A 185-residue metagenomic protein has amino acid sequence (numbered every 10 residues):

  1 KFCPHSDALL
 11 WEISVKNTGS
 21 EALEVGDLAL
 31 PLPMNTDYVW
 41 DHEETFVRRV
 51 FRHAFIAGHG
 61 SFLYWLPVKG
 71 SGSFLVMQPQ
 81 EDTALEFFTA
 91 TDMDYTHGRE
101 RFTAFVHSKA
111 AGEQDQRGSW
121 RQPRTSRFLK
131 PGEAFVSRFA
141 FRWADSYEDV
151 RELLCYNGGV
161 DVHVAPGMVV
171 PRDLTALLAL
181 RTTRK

Functional and structural regions predicted by a protein language model:
K1-Y95: Polysaccharide-binding surfaces and accessory modules of carbohydrate-active proteins
F2, R124-L129: Beta-strand-rich interaction surfaces with strong enrichment in secreted/lumenal proteins
L9-W11, F135, A176: Hydrophobic core residues within well-ordered beta-strands of beta-rich domains
V15-K16, F141, L180-T182: Hydrophobic beta-strand positions in extracellular immunoglobulin-like domains
A111-W120: Short, structured beta-strand/loop micro-motifs enriched in basic residues and often containing a Trp
R127-D145: Short Pro-Gly-centered flexible turn/kink motifs
S146-R184: Extracellular ectodomain segments of secreted/surface proteins
